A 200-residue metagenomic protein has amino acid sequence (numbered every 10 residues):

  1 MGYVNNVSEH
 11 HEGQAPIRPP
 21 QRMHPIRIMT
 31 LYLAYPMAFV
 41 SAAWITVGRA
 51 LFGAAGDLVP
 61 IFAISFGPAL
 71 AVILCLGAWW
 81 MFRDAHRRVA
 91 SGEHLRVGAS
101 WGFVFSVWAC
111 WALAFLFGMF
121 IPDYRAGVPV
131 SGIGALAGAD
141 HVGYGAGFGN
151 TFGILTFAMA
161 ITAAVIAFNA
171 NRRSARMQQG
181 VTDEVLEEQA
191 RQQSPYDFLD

Functional and structural regions predicted by a protein language model:
M1-F82: Transmembrane alpha-helical insertion/packing segments
Q14-R18, M37, S41, R87-A90 (+4 more regions): Amphipathic, alpha-helical segments enriched in basic
R18-I28, F52, L74-F105, Y124-G127 (+1 more regions): Cytoplasmic membrane-interface segments at the C-terminal ends of transmembrane helices
T30-S41, F66, F103-C110, G149-F152 (+1 more regions): Hydrophobic alpha-helical transmembrane segments of polytopic
A42-P68, M119-T151: Membrane interfacial helix motifs at helix-loop boundaries and amphipathic/re-entrant anchors
W101-D123: Hydrophobic alpha-helical membrane-insertion segments
V130-D200: C-terminal membrane-adjacent module
